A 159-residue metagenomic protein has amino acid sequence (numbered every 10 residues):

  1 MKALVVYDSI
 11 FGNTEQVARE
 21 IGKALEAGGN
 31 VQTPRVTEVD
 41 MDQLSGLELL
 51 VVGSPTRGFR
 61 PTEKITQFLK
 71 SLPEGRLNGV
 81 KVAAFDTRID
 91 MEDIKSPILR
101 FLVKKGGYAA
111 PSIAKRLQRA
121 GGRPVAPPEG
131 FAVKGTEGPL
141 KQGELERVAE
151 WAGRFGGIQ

Functional and structural regions predicted by a protein language model:
M1-L4: Extreme N-terminal starter segment of soluble prokaryotic enzymes
Y7-F11: Aromatic-flanked redox-active Cys/Sec active sites in thiol-based oxidoreductases, especially the WC-centered
N13-Q16, A24-Q32, G46-Q159: FMN-binding flavodoxin-like domain, especially the glycine-rich phosphate-binding loop
E20: Hydrophobic ligand-binding cavity/cleft-lining segments
G29-M41: A short, well-structured beta->alpha microelement
